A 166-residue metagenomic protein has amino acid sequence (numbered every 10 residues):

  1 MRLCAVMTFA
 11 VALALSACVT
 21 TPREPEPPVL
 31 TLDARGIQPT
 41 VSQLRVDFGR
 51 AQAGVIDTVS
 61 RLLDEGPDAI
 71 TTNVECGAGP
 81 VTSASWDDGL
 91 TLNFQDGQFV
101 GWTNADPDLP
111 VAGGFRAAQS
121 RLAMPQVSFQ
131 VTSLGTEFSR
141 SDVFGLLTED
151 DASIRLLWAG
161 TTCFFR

Functional and structural regions predicted by a protein language model:
M1-T8: Bacterial N-terminal signal peptides that target proteins for export
A14-A17: C-terminal motif of bacterial Sec signal peptides marking the signal peptidase cleavage site
V19-T21: Bacterial signal peptide processing site
R23-P28, D47-Q98, G113-R166: A cross-family detector of function-defining hotspots
T31-S42, G101-P110: Acidic/histidine-rich, surface-exposed loop or edge segments in extracytoplasmic proteins
